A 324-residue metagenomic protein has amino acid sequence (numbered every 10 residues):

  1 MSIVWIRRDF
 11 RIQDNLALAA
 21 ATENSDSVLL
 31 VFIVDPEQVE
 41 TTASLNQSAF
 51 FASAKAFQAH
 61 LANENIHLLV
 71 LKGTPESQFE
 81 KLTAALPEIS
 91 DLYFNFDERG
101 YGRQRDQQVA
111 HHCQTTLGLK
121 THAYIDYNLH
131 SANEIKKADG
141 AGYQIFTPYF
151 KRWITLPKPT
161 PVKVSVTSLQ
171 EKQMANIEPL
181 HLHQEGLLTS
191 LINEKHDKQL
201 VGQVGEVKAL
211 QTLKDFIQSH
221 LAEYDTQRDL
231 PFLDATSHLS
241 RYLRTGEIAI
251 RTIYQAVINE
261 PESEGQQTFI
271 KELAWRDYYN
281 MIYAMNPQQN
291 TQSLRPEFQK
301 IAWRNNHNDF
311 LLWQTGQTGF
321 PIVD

Functional and structural regions predicted by a protein language model:
M1-P161, G265: Trp/Phe/Arg-rich N-terminal binding region typifying the photolyase-homology
I12, A138, D234-A235, T318: A short catalytic or substrate-binding loop motif that flags glycine-/basic-rich loops and adjacent residues that bind
A17, S53, F57, A209-F216 (+2 more regions): Alpha-helical packing segments of well-folded alpha/beta enzyme cores
Q38-T41, N95, E194-H196, S237-L239 (+2 more regions): Glycine- and acidic
N46-A49, Q78, Y101, A138 (+5 more regions): Secondary-structure capping and boundary motifs in well-ordered enzyme cores
G142-E297: Glycine/tryptophan-enriched, flexible segments
Y279-D324: A contiguous catalytic/ligand-binding core that recognizes phosphate-bearing ligands
